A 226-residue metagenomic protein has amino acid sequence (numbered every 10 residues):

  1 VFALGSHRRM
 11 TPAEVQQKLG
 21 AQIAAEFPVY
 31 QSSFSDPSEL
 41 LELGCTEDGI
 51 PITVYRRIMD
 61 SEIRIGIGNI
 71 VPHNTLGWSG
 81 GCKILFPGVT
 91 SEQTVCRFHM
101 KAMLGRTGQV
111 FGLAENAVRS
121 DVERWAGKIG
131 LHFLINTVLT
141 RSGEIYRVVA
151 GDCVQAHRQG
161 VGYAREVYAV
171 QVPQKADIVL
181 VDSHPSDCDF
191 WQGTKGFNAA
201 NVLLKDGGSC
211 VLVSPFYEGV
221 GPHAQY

Functional and structural regions predicted by a protein language model:
V1-G5, N136, S209-P215: Short internal beta-strands
M10-G77: An acidic, phosphate/nucleotide-engaging active-site surface
M10-Q16, L40-G44, T75-G80, I145-A150 (+2 more regions): Short acidic, glycine/serine/threonine-rich loops at helix termini
T46, Y55-M59, R64-I135, L139-T140: Conserved phosphate- and dinucleotide-binding cores of soluble alpha/beta proteins, encompassing both enzyme active
I65-I67, D177-D182, V211: Structural motif
N69-P72, H184-S186, F216-E218: Short glycine-rich anion-binding loops that position phosphate/pyrophosphate groups of nucleotides and phosphorylated
Q109-S186: Membrane-embedded hairpin module used as a gating/binding unit in multi-pass transport and secretion proteins
D189-Y226: C-terminal catalytic subdomain
